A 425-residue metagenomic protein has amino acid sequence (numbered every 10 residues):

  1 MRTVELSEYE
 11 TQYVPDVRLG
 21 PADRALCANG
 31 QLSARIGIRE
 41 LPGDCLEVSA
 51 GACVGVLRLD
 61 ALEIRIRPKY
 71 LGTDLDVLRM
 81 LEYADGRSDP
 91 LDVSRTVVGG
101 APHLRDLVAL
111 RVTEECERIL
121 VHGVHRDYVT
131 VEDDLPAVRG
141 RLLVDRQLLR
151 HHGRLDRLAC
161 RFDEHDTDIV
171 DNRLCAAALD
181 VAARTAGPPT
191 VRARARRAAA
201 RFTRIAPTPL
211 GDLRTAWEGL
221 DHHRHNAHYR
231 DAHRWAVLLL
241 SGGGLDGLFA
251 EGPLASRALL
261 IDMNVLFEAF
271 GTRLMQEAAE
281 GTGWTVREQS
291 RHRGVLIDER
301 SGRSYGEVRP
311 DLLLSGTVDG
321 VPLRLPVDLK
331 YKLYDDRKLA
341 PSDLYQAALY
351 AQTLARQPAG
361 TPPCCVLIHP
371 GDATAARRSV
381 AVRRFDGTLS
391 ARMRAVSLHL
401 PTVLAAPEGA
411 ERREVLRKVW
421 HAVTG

Functional and structural regions predicted by a protein language model:
M1-A28, L254-G425: Catalytic core segments in nucleotide and nucleic-acid processing enzymes
M1-P253, R257: Residue(s) in the substrate-gating loop at a strand-loop-helix junction that position the organic substrate next
